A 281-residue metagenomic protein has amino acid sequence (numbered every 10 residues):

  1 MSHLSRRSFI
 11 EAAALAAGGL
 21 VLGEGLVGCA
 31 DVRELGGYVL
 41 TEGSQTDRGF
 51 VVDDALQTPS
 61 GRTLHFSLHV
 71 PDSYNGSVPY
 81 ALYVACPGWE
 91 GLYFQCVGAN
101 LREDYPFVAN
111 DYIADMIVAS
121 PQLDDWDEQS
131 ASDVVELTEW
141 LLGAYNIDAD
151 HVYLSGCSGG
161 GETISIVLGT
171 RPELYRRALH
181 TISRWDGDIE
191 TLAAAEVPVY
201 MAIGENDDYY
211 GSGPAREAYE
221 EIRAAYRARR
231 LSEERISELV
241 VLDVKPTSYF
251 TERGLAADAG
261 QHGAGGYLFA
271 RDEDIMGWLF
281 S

Functional and structural regions predicted by a protein language model:
S8-A30: N-terminal export signals
C29-Y80, C157, E162, I166-T170 (+2 more regions): A domain-start/cap signature at the N-terminus of enzymes
L82, G88-S132: Active-site machinery of serine-nucleophile hydrolases
E128-S158: Gly/Ser-rich "nucleophile elbow"/oxyanion-hole loop immediately N-terminal to the catalytic nucleophile in hydrolases
H151-A193: Primarily recognizes the serine-hydrolase "nucleophile elbow" in alpha/beta-hydrolase and SGNH/GDSL folds
M201-I203: Short beta-strand/loop motif that positions the catalytic acidic residue of the alpha/beta-hydrolase fold
E205-V240: Active-site-adjacent alpha-helix of alpha/beta-hydrolase-fold enzymes
R227-S281: C-terminal catalytic histidine-bearing segment of alpha/beta-hydrolase fold enzymes
